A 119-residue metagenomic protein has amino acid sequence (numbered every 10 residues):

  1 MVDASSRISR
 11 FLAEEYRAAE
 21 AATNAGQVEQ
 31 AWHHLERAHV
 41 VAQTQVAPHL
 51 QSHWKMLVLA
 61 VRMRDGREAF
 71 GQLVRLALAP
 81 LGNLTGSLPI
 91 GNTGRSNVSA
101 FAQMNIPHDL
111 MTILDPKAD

Functional and structural regions predicted by a protein language model:
M1-E36, V40-Q43, M63-D119: N-terminal alpha-helical interaction modules that lie
E15, H34, H49, H53-M56: TPR repeat positional signature
K55-V58, R75-L76: Hydrophobic alpha-helical segments of small multi-pass membrane proteins
